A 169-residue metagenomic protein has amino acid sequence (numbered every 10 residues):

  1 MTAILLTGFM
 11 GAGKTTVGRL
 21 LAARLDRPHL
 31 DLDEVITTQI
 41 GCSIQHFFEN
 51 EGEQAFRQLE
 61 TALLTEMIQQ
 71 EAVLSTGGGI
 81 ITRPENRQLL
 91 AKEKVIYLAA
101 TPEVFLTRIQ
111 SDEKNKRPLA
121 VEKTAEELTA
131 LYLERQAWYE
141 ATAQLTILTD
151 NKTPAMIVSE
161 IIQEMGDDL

Functional and structural regions predicted by a protein language model:
L6: Hydrophobic anchor at the beta1->P-loop junction of P-loop NTPases
F9: P-loop (Walker A) phosphate-binding loop of NTP-binding proteins
T15: Walker A/P-loop
L20, R24, Q136-L169: NTP-dependent small-molecule kinase module
D31-I80, P84-L89, T129: ATP-dependent small-molecule kinase phosphotransfer cores that center on conserved nucleotide phosphate-binding segments
Q70-E71, A91-E93, T142-A143: Short, well-ordered alpha-helix to beta-strand connector turns
G78-I81, T101-E103, K152: Short glycine-rich anion-binding loops that position phosphate/pyrophosphate groups of nucleotides and phosphorylated
K92-Q136: A glycine- and Lys/Arg-enriched "phosphate-lid" helix/loop adjacent to the NTP-binding pocket of small-molecule kinases
